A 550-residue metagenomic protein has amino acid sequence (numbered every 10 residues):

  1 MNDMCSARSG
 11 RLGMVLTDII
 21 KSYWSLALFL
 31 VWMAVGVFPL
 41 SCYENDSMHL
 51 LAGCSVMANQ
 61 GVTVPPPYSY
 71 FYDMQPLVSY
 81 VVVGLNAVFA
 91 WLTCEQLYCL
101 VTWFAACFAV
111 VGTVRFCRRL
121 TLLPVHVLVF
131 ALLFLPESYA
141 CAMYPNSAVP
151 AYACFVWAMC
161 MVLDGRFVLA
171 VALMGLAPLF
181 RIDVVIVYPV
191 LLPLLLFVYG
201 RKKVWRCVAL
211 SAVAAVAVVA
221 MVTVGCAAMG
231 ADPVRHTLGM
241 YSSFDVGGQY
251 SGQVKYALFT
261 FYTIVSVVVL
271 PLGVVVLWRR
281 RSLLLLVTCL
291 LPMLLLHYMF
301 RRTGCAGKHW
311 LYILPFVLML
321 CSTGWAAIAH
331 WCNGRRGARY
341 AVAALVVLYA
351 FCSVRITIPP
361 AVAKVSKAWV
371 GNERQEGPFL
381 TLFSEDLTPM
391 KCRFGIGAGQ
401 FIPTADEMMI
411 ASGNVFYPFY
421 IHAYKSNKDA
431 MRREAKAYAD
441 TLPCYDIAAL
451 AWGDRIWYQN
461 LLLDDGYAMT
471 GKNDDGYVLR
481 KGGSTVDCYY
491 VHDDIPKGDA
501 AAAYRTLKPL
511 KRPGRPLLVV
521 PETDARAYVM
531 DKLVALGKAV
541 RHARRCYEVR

Functional and structural regions predicted by a protein language model:
V37-M48, Q60-V83, E95-Q96, A257-T260: Membrane-proximal lumenal/periplasmic loop motifs of glycosylation machinery
E44, A140-A148, A306: Short acidic/glycine- and proline-prone juxtamembrane loop motifs at membrane-interface regions of multi-pass membrane
V110-V114, F197, Y262-L294, G324: Hydrophobic, aromatic-rich transmembrane alpha-helices and their immediate juxtamembrane boundary segments
G112, P150-M174, F316-T323: Specific aromatic-rich, kink-prone transmembrane helix
C117, L348-V478: Membrane-embedded, lumen/periplasm-facing catalytic core of multi-pass transferases that use lipid-linked donors
V129, V156-W157, M161, V168-I182 (+3 more regions): Membrane-interface alpha helices of multi-pass inner-membrane proteins
I186, L290, R302-C332: Hydrophobic/aromatic-rich transmembrane helices and adjacent perimembrane loops
R206-Y250, Y256-P271, L295-H297, C352-K367: Membrane-lumen/periplasm interface segments of specific transmembrane helices in polyprenyl phosphate-linked
